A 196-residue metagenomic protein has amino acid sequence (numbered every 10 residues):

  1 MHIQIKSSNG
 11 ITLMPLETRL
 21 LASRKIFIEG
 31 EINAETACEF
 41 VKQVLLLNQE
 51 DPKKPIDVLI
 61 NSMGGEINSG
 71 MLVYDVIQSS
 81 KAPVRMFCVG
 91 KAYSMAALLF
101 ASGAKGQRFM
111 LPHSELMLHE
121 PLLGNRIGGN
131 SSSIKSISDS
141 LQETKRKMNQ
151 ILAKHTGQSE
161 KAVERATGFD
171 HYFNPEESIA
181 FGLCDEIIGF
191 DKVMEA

Functional and structural regions predicted by a protein language model:
M1-A196: Terminal-region recognition feature
